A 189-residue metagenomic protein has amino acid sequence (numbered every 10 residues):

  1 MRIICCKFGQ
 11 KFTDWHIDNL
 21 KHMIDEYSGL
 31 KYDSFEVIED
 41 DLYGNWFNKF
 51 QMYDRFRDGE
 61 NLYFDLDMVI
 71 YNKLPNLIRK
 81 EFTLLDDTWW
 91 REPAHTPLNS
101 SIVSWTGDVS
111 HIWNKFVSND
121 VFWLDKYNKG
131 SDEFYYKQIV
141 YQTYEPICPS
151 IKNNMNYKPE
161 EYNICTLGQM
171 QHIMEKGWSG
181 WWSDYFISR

Functional and structural regions predicted by a protein language model:
M1-W46, R57-D58, L167-R189: N-terminal anchoring/stem segment of glycosyltransferases
I3-I4, F35, L62, V103 (+1 more regions): Hydrophobic beta-strand residues in large extracellular and virion-surface proteins
F8-K11, D41-Y43, M68-I70, T88-R91 (+4 more regions): Short, solvent-exposed loop/turn segments at secondary-structure junctions
M23-S28, I38, M52-R57, L74-K80 (+2 more regions): Alpha-helix C-terminal capping segments
K31-E39, E60-D67, E81-D86, Y144-I147 (+1 more regions): Short, hydrophobic beta-strand segments that form beta-sheet elements in well-ordered domains
N45-P97, W105: GT-A fold catalytic core of metal-dependent nucleotide-sugar glycosyltransferases, centered on the diacidic
L98-N99, E160: A generic structural signal for well-ordered coil/turn residues at beta-strand boundaries that shape enzyme active-site
T106-R189: Catalytic core and acceptor-binding pocket of nucleotide-sugar-dependent glycosyltransferases
